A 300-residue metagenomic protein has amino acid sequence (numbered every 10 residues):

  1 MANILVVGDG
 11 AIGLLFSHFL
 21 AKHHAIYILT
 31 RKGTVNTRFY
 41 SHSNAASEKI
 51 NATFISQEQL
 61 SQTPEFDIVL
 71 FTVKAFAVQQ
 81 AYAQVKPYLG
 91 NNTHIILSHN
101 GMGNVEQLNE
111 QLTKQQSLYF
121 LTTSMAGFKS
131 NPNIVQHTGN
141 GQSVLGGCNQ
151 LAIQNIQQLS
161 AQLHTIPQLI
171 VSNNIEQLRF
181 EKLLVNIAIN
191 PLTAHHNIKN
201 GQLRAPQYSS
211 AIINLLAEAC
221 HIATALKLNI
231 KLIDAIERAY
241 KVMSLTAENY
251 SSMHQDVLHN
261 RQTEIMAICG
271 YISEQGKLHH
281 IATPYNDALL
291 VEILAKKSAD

Functional and structural regions predicted by a protein language model:
M1-F54: NAD(P)+-binding Rossmann beta1-loop-alpha1 motif at the extreme N-terminus of oxidoreductases
A2-N3, D67, G141: Nucleotide donor/acceptor-binding cores
L5, Y27, H94-I96, Y119 (+2 more regions): A structural signal for isolated positions on well-ordered beta-strands in alpha/beta enzyme cores
F16-F19, F39-Y40, A45-I134: Rossmann-like NAD(P)(H) cofactor-binding subdomain of soluble oxidoreductases
L89, I134-V144, A194-R204, N249-H259: Helix-loop-beta segment of a Rossmann-like dinucleotide-binding subdomain
N104-L178: Rossmann-fold dinucleotide-binding core
E176-C220: Active-site-proximal catalytic alpha-helix in oxidoreductases
I213, A217-D300: NAD(P)-dependent Rossmann-like dehydrogenase/reductase catalytic/cofactor-binding core
